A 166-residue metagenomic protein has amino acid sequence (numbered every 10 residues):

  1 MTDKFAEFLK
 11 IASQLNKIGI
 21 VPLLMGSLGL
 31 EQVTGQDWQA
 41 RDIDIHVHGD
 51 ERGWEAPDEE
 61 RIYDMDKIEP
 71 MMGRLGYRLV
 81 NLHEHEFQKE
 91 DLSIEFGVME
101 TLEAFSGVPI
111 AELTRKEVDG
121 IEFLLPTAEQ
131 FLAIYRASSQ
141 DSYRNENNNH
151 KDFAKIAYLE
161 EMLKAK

Functional and structural regions predicted by a protein language model:
M1-K166: Compositionally biased terminal segments of proteins
